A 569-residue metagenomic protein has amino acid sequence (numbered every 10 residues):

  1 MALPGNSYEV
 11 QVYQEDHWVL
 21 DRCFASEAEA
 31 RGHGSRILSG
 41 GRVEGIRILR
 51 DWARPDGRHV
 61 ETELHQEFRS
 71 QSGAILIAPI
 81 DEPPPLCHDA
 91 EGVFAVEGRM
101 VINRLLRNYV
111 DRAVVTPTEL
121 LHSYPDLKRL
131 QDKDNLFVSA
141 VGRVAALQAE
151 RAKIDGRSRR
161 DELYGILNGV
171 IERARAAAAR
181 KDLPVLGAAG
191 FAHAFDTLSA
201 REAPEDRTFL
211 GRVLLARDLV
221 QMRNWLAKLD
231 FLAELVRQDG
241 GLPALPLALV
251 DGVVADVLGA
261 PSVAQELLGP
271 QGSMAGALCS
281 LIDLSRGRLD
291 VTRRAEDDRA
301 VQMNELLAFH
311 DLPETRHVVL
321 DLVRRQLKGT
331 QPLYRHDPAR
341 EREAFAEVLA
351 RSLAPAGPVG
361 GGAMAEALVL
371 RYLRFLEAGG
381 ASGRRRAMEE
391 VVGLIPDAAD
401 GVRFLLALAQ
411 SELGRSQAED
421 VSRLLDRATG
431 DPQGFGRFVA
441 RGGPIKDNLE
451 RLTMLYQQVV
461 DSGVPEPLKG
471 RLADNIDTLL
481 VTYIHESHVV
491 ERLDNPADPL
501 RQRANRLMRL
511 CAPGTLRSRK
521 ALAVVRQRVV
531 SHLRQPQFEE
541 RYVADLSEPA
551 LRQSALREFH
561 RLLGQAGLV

Functional and structural regions predicted by a protein language model:
M1-L20, Q71: Short aromatic-glycine-(Arg/Gly/Cys) micro-motifs in beta-strand/loop hairpins
Q11-V12, D89, V93, E97 (+2 more regions): Short, well-ordered helical secondary-structure segments
Q14, F24-L49: A short, charged, amphipathic alpha-helix used as a generic interaction element across diverse proteins
D16-R22, P55-V60: Surface-exposed loop/edge segments in extracytoplasmic proteins
D21-S26, E63-E67: Solvent-exposed serine/threonine-rich low-complexity stretches and specific carbohydrate-binding patches
L38-L120: Short, mixed-charge low-complexity intrinsically disordered segments
G98-V569: Non-catalytic all-alpha helical scaffold/repeat segments
